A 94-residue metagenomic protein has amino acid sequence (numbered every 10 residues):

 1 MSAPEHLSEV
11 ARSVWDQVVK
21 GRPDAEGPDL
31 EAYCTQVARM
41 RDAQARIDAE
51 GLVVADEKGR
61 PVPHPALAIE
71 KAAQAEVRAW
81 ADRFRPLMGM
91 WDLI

Functional and structural regions predicted by a protein language model:
M1-A66: Extended, surface-exposed interaction regions
S2, A72-I94: Alpha-helix capping/hinge segments and adjacent helical runs
C34, A38-R41, A68-K71, A75-R78 (+1 more regions): Generic structural signal for well-ordered, non-transmembrane alpha-helical segments in soluble/cytosolic regions
